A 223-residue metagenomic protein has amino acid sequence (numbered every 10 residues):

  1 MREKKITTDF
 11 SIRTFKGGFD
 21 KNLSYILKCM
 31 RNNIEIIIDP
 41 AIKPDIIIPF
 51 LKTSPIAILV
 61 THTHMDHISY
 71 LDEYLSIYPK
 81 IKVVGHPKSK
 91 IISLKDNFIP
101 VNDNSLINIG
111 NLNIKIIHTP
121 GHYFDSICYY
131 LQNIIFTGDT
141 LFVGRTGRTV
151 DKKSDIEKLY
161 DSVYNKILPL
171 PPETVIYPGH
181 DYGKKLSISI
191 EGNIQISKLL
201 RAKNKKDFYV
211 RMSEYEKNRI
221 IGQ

Functional and structural regions predicted by a protein language model:
R2-T53, C128-G138, G144: Conserved beta-strand hairpin/beta-sheet module of binuclear metal-dependent hydrolase folds, prominently
F15, V101, I190: Hydrophobic residues at beta-strand termini and immediately following loops that shape nucleotide-binding pockets
F15-K16, F98, H118-P120: Short Gly/Pro-enriched turn/cap motifs at secondary-structure boundaries
K21, N32-E35, P40-K115, Q195 (+1 more regions): Active-site HxH/HxHxD metal-binding segment of metal-dependent hydrolases
I42, P87-S89, S105, P120 (+3 more regions): Short, flexible active-site-adjacent loop segments at beta-strand->alpha-helix junctions, enriched in small/polar
I58-I68, I117-F124, Y177-G183: Histidine-centered catalytic micro-motifs
N104-L106, L112-C128, R145: Pocket-forming structural segment of enzyme catalytic cores
F124-G222: Metallo-beta-lactamase
